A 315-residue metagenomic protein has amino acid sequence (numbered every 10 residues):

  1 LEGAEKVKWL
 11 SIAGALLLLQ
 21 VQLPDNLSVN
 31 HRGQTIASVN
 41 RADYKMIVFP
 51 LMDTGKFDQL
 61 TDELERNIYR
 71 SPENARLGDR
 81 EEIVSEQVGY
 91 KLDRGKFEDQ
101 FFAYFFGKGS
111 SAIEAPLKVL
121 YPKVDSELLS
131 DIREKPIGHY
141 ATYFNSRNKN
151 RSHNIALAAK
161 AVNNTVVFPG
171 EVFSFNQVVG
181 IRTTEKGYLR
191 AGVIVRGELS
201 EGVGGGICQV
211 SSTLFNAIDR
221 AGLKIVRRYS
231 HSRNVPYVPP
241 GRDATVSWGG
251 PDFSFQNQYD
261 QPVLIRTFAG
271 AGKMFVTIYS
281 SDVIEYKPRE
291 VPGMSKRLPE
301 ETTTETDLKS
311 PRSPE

Functional and structural regions predicted by a protein language model:
L1, L17-L18, T61-I68, F101-F105 (+1 more regions): Hydrophobic, Leu/Ile/Phe/Ala-enriched alpha-helical segments that form helix-helix packing faces
E2-Q22: Sec-dependent N-terminal signal peptides of Gram-positive bacterial secreted proteins and lipoproteins
Q20-Q22, I68-R70, W248, Q258-D260: Short solvent-exposed loop/turn micro-motifs enriched in small/polar/acidic residues
Q22-P24, A271: A general secondary-structure signal for short beta-strands and their flanking turns/coil in non-transmembrane regions
D25-Y44, D58-D99: Signal peptide-directed extracytoplasmic domains
M46-M52: Short, charge/polar-rich alpha-helical segments
D53-K56, L60, F97, V210-L214: Stable alpha-helical elements in mature extracytoplasmic
K91, D99-E315: Well-ordered beta-sheet/strand-loop patches within structured domains
